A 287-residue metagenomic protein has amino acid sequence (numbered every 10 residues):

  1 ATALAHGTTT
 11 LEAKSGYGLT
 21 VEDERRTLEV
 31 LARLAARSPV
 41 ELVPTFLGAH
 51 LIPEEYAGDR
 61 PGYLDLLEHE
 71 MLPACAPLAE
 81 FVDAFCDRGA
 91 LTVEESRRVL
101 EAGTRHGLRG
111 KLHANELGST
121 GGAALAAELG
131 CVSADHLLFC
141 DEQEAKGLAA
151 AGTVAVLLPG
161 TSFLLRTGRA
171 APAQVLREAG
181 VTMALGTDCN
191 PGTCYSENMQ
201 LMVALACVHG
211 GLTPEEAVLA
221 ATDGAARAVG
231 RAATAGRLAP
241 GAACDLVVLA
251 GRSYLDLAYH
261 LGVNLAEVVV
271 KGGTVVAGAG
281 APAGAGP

Functional and structural regions predicted by a protein language model:
A1-T2, T9-T120: Metal-coordinating catalytic core of metallo-dependent amide/deamination hydrolases
V21, T92, E144, L164-L165 (+2 more regions): Glycine/Thr-rich phosphate-binding loops of Rossmann-like dinucleotide-binding domains
R109, S119-R237, L249-G251, L261 (+2 more regions): Active-site-adjacent C-terminal substructures of enzyme catalytic domains
G241-C244: Loop/turn positions that initiate beta-strands
R252-A258, L265-A266: Low-complexity, intrinsically disordered Gly/Pro/Thr-rich segments
V269: Short aromatic-centered micro-motifs
